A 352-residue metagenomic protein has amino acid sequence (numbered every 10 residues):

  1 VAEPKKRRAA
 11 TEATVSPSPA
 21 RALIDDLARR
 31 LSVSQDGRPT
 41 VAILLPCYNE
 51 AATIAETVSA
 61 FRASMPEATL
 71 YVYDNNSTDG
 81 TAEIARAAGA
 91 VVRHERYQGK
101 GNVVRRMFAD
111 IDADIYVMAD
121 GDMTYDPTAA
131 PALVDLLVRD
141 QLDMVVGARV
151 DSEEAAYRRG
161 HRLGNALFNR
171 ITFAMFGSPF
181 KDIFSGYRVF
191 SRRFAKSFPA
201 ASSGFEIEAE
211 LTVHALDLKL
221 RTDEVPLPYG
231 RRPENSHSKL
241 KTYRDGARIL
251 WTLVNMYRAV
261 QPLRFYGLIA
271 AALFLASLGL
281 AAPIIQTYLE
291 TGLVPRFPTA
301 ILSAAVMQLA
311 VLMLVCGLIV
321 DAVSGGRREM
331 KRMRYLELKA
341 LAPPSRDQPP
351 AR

Functional and structural regions predicted by a protein language model:
A2-G37, G177, S202, I207-R352: Hydrophobic helical membrane-anchoring modules
L23-L31, E50-A63: Short, well-formed alpha-helical segments that are part of the catalytic scaffolds of diverse glycosyltransferases
T40-A42, T69, E210: Cell-envelope/extracellular polymer assembly enzymes that use nucleotide-activated donors
L44-L45, T57-V58, E67-N76, R93: Short beta-strand/loop segment that forms part of the nucleotide-sugar
A68-Y71, A82-D110: Conserved donor nucleotide-binding strand/loop of the catalytic core
D74-A82, M123: A conserved acidic beta->alpha catalytic loop
R96-D110, I115, P127-F205, A209 (+2 more regions): Acceptor/aglycone-binding surface of glycosyltransferases and processive sugar-polymer synthases
